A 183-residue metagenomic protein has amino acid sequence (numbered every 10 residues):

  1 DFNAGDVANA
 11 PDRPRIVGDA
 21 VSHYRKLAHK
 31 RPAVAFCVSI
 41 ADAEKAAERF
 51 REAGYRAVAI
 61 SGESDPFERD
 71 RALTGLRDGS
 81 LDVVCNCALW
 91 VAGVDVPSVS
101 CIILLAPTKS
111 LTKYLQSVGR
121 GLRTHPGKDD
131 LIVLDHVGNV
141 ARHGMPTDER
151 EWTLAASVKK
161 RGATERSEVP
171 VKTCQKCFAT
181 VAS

Functional and structural regions predicted by a protein language model:
D1-V38, S157, E165-R166: Conserved interdomain linker/interface between the two RecA-like ATPase lobes of SF2 helicase motors
S22-K26, R49, G75, R120 (+1 more regions): A generic secondary-structure signal
R25-P32, A53-R56, P97-S100: Short, surface-exposed connector motifs at secondary-structure boundaries
V34, D42-A92: Conserved helicase ATPase core of P-loop NTP-dependent helicases/translocases
S61-E63, A106, V137: Residues at the C-termini of beta-strands that transition into short coil/loop
D78, L111-Q116, R120-S183: C-terminal helicase lobe
D82-K109, K113-R120, D130-D135: A short beta-strand element within the Helicase C-terminal
